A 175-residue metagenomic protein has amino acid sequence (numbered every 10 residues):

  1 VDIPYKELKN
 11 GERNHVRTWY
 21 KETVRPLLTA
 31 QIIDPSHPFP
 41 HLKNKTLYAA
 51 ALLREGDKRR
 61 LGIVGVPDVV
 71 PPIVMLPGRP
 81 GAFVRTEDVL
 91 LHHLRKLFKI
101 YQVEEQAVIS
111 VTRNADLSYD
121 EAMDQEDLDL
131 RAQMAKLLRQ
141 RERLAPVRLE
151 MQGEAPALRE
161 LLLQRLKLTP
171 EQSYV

Functional and structural regions predicted by a protein language model:
V1-V175: N-terminal non-catalytic structural scaffold regions of very large proteins
